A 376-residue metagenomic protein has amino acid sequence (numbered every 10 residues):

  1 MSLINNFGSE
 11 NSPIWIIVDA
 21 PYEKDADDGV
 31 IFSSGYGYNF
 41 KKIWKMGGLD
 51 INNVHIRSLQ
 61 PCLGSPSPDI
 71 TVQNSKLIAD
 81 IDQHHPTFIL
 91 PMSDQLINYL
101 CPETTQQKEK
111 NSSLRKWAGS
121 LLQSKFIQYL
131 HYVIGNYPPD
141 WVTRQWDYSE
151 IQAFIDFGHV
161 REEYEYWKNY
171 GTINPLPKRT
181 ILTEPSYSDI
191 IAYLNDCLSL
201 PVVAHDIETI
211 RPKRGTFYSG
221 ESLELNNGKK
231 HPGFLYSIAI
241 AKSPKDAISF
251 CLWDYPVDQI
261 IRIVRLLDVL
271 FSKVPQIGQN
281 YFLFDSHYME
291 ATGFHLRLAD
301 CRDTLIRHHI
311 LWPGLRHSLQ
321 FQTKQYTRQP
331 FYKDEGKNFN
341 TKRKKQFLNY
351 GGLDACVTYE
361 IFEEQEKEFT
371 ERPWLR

Functional and structural regions predicted by a protein language model:
M1-I173: A polyanion-binding, active-site-adjacent surface
W15-V18, K24-D25, G29-S34, F40-K41 (+3 more regions): Conserved RNase H-like, two-metal-ion catalytic cores of nucleic-acid enzymes
I17-V18, H84, Y132-G135, K245 (+3 more regions): Domain-wide signal for the mature, well-folded portions of proteins, strongly enriched in nucleus-encoded organellar
N39, K76, D156-H159, D189 (+2 more regions): Well-ordered alpha-helical segments embedded in enzymatic catalytic cores
K41, G47, C101-Q123, Q128-V133 (+5 more regions): Metal-dependent phosphoesterase core characteristic of DEDDh/y 3'-5' exonuclease domains
W44, I78-D82, R161, I191 (+3 more regions): Generic structural signal for well-ordered alpha-helical scaffold segments
T172-T180, H295-C301, Y332, G336-R376: Mixed-charge, glycine-rich, non-catalytic linkers/tails in nucleic-acid processing enzymes
